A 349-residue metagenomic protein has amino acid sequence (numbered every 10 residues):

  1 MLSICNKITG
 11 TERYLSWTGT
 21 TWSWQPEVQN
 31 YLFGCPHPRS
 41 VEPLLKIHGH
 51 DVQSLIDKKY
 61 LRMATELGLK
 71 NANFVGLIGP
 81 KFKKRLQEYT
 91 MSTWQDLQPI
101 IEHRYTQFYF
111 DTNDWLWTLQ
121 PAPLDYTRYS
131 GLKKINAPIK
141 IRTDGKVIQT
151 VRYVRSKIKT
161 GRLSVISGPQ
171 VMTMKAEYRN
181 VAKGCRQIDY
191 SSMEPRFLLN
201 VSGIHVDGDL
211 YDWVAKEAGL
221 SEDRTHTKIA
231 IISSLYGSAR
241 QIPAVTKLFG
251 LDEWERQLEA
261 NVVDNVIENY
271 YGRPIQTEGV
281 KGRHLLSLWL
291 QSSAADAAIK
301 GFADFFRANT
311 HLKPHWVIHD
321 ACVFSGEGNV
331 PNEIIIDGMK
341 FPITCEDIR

Functional and structural regions predicted by a protein language model:
L2-Q120, S167-G282: Helical catalytic core of nucleic-acid polymerases
D114-G145: Duplex nucleic acid-engaging cores and interfaces of nucleic-acid transaction enzymes
T143-Y178: Charged, flexible boundary elements
K175-Y178, T310-W316: Short, flexible, solvent-exposed loop/turn segments with mixed acidic/basic and small polar residues
Q187-Y190, I231, L312-G326: Catalytic palm active-site di-aspartate
S191-E194, R283-F306: Conserved pre-motif C helix in the palm subdomain of viral-like polymerases
Q257, V262, K300-N309, N332-D337: Generic non-transmembrane alpha-helical segments
E327-R349: Polymerase palm active-site segment centered on the conserved acidic dipeptide of motif C
